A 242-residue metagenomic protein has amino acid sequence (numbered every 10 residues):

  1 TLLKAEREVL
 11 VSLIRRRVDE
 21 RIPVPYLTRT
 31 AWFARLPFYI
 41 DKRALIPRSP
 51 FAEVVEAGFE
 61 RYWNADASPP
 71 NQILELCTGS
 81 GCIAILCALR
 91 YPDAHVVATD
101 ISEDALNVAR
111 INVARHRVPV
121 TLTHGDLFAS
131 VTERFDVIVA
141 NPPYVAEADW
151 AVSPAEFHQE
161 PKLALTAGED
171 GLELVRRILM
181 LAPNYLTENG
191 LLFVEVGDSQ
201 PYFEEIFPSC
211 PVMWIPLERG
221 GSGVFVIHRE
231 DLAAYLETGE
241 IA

Functional and structural regions predicted by a protein language model:
T1-L2, L191: A general boundary/transition motif marking the beginning of the first structured unit of a protein
L2, E8-P92, S102-V108: SAM-dependent Rossmann-like transferase core, predominantly class I methyltransferases with a strong bias toward
L2-L3, G220: Loop-to-helix transition at the N-terminal end of transmembrane alpha-helices
R7-E8, D19-I22, T28, G79 (+3 more regions): Short amphipathic alpha-helical surface micro-motifs
D93-H95, T99-I241: S-adenosylmethionine
